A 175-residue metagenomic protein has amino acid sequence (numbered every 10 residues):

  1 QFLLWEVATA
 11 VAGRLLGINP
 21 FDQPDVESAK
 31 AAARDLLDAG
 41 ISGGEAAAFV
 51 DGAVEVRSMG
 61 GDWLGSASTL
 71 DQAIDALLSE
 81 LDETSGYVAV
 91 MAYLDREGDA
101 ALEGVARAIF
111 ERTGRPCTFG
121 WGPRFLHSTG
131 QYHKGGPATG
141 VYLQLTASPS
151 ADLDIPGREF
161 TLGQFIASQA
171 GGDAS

Functional and structural regions predicted by a protein language model:
Q1-S175: Phosphate-moiety recognition in structured ligand-binding domains
